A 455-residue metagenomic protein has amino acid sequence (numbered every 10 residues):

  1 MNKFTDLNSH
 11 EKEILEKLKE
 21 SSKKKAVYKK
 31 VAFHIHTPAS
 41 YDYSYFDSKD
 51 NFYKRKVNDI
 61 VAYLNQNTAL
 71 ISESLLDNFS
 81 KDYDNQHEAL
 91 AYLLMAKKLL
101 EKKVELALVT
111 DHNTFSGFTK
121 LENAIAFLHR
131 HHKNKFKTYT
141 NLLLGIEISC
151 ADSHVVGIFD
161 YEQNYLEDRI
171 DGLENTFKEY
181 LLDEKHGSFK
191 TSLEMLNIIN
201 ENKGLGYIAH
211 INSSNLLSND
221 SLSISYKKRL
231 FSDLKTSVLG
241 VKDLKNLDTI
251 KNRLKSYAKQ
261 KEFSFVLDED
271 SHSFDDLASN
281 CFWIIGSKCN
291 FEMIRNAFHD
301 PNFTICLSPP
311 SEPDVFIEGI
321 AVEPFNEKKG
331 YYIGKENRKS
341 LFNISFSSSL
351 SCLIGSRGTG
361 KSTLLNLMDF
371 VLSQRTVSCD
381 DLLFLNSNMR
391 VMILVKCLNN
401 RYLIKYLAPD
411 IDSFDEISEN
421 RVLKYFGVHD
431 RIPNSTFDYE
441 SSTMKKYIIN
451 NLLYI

Functional and structural regions predicted by a protein language model:
M1-K98, K102-L106, S116-T119, N123-H131 (+3 more regions): Charged catalytic cores and adjacent phosphate/nucleic-acid-binding surfaces used for phosphate/nucleic-acid chemistry
A107-T110, S349-C379: Phosphate-binding glycine-rich loops of NTP-binding sites
I158-N200: Binuclear metal-dependent hydrolase catalytic cores centered on His/Asp/Glu-rich metal-binding motifs
H186-L222: Hydrophobic, aromatic-enriched interface-forming segments
S287-L307, D369-N400: Catalytic or ion-translocation cores adjacent to nucleophile or general acid/base/metal-coordination motifs in diverse
L382-I455: P-loop NTPase motor core
